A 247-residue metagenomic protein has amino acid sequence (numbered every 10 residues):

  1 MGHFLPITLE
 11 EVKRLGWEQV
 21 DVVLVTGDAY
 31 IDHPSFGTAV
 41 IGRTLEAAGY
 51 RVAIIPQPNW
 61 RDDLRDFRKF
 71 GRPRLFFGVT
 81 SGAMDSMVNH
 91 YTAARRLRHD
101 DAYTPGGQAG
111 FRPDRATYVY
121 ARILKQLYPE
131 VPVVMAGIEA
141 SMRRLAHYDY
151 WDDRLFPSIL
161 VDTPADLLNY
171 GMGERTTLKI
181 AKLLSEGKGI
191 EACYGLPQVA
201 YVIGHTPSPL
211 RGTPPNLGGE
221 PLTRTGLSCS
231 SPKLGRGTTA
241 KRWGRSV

Functional and structural regions predicted by a protein language model:
M1, D28, L45, Y50-P56 (+2 more regions): Short linear motifs at secondary-structure transitions and domain/linker junctions
M1-G16: Short N-terminal or domain-adjacent regulatory/targeting segments
G16, E46-A48, L127-P129: Short, structurally constrained coil/turn elements that cap an alpha-helix or connect an alpha-helix to the following
G16-Q19, L155: Active-site-adjacent bridging/hinge elements
V20-T26, H33-G71: Nucleic acid-processing catalytic cores of prokaryotic defense/repair systems
V25-D28, I138: Short strand-loop junctions, especially beta-strand C-caps/beta-turns that link beta-sheets to coils or alpha-helices
I31-D32, L178: Loop/helix-junction capping segments adjacent to catalytic residues or to phosphate/diphosphate-binding pockets
G37, P56-V247: Glycine-rich beta-alpha loop elements in corrinoid/cobalamin-binding modules across cobalamin-dependent enzymes
